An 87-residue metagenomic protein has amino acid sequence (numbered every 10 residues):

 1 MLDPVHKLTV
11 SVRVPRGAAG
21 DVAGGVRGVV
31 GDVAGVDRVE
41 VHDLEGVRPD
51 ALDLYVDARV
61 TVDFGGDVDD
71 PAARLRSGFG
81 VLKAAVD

Functional and structural regions predicted by a protein language model:
M1-Y55, R59-D87: Long, contiguous binding/interaction regions
